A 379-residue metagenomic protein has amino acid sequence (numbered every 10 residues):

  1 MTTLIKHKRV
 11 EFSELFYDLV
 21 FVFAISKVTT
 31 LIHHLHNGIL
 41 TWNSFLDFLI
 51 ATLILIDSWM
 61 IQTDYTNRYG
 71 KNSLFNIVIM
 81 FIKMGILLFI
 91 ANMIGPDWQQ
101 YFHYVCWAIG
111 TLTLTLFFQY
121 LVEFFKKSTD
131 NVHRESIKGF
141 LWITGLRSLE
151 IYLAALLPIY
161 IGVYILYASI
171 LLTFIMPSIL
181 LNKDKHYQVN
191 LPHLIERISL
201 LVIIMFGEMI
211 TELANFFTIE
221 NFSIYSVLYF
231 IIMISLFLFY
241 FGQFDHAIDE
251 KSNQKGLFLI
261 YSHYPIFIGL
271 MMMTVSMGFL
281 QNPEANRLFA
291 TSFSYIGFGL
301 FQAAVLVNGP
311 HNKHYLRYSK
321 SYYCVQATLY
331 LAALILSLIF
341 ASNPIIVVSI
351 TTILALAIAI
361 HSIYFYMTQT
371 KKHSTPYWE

Functional and structural regions predicted by a protein language model:
T2-E11, F23, F48-T63, Y69 (+5 more regions): Predominantly late transmembrane helices and immediately cytosolic-facing juxtamembrane segments
S13-H33: Signature of the first transmembrane helix
V28-N43, N67, N215-E220, I339-N343: Short, hydrophobic transmembrane alpha-helix segments
L46, F102: Expand to "…catalyze enediolate/carbanion chemistry for C-C bond making/breaking, isomerization, decarboxylation
V105-C106, I345-I350: Hydrophobic alpha-helical transmembrane segments
I353: Internal active-site segments that recognize and position negatively charged phosphoryl groups and nucleotide moieties
